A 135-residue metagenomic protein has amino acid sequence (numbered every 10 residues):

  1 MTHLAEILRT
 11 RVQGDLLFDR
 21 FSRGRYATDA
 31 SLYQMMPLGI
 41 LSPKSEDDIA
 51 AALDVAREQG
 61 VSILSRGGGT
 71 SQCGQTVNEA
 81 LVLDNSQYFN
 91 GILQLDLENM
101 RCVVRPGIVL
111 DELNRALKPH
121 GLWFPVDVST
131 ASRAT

Functional and structural regions predicted by a protein language model:
M1-A5: Intrinsic disorder at enzyme termini
E6-A27: Conserved oxyanion/phosphate-binding beta-strand-loop segments in alpha/beta enzyme cores
L8, S31-I63, N85-T130: N-terminal glycine-rich flavin-associated loop
S22, Q72-C73, A131-T135: A glycine-rich phosphate-binding loop feature that marks nucleotide/adenosyl-phosphate handling sites
R66: Conserved PLP cofactor-binding pocket of PLP-dependent enzymes
G74-E79, N114-A116: Short acidic, glycine/serine/threonine-rich loops at helix termini
V82: Short glycine-aspartate micro-motif
